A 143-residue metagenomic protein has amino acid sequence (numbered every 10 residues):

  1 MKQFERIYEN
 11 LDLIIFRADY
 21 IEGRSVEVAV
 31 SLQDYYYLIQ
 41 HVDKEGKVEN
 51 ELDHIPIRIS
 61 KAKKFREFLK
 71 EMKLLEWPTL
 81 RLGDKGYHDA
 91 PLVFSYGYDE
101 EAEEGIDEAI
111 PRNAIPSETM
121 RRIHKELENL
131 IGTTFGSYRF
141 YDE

Functional and structural regions predicted by a protein language model:
M1-Y20, R81-E143: Short, well-ordered, aromatic-rich surface patches in folded extracellular/luminal domains
M1-Y8, D12, V48-K64: Negatively charged, low-complexity tracts enriched in Asp/Glu with abundant Ser/Thr
E22-L32: Amphipathic, interaction-prone secondary-structure segments
V28-V30, I55-I57, F94-Y96: Short, exposed beta-strand/loop patches in secreted or surface proteins that constitute
V30-Y36, Y98-E100: Short, solvent-exposed coil/turn segments at beta-strand boundaries
Y35-D43: N-terminal glycine/threonine-rich, aromatic-flanked beta-hairpin/loop signature
E45-K47, E101-A102: Short, cysteine-centered beta-strand-loop-beta hairpins and adjacent loop/turn segments enriched in charged/polar
P56-V93: Short, internal acidic amphipathic alpha-helical interface segments that mediate docking to partner proteins
